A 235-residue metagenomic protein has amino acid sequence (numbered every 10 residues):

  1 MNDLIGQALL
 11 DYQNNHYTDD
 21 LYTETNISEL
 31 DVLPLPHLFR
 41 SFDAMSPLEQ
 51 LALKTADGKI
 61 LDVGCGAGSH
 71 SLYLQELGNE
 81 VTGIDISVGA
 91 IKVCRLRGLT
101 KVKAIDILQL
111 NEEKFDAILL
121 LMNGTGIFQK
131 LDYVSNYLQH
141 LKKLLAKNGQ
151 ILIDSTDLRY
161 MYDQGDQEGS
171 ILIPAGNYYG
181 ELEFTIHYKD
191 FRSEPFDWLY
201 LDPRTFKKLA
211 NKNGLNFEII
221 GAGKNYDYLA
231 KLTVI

Functional and structural regions predicted by a protein language model:
M1-Y22: N-terminal auxiliary segments of SAM/dcSAM-dependent transferases
F39-K59: Conserved alpha-helix/loop element of class I SAM-dependent methyltransferases that forms part of the SAM/SAH-binding
A67: Conserved SAM/SAH-binding loop
S87-V88: Conserved SAM/SAH-binding beta-strand->alpha-helix loop
G98-Q109: Conserved SAM-binding strand-loop segment of SAM-dependent methyltransferases
F115-S135: A short SAM/SAH-binding and catalytic strip from SAM-dependent methyltransferases
V134-K147: A short glycine-rich, Lys/Arg-flanked "PGG" loop and its adjoining helix->strand segment in the class I
K147-K207: SAM-dependent methyltransferase
